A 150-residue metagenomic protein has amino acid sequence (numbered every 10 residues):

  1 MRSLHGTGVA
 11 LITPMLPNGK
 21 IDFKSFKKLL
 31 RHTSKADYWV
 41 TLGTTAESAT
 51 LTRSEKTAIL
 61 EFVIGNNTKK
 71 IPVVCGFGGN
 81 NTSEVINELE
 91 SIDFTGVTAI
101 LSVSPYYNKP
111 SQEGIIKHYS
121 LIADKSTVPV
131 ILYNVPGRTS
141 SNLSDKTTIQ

Functional and structural regions predicted by a protein language model:
M1-N142, T148: Active-site beta->alpha loop and helix N-cap motifs at the rims of alpha/beta catalytic domains
